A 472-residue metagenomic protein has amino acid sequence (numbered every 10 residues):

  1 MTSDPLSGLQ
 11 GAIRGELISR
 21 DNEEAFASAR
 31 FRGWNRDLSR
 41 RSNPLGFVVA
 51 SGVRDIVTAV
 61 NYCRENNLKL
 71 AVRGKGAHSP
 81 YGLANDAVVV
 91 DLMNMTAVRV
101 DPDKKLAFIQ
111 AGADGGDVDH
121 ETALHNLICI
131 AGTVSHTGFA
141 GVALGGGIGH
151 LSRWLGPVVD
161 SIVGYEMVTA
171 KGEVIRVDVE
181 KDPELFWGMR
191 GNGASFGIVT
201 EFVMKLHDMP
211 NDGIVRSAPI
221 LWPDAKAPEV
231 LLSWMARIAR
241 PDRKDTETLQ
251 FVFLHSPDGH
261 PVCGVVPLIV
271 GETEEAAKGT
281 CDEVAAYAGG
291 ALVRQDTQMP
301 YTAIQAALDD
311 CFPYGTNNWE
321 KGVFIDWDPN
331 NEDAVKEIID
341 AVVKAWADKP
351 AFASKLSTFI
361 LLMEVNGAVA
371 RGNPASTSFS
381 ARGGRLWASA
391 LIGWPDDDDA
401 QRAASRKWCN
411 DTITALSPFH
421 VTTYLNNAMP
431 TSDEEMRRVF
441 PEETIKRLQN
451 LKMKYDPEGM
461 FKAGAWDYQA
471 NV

Functional and structural regions predicted by a protein language model:
M1-V472: Soluble FAD-dependent oxygen oxidases
